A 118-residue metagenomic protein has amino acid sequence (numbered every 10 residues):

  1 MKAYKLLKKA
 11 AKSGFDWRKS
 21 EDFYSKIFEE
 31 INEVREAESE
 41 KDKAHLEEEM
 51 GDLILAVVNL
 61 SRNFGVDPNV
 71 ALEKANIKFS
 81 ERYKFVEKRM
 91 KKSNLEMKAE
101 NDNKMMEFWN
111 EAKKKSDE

Functional and structural regions predicted by a protein language model:
M1-M50, L55-E118: Flexible "arm" and connector segments at domain edges
